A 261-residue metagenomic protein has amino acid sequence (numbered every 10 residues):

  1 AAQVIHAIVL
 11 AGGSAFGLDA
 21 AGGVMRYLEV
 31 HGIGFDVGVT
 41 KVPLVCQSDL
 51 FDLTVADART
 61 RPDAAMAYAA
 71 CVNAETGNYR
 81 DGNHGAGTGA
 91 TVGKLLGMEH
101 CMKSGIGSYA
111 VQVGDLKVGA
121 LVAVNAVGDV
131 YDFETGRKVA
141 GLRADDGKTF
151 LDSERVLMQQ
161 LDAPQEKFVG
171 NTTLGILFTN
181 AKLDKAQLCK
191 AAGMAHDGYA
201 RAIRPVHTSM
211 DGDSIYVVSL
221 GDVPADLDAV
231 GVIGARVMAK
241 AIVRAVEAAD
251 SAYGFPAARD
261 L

Functional and structural regions predicted by a protein language model:
A1-A15, D19, V30-L261: A structural signal for small-residue-enriched, beta-sheet-centric alpha/beta enzyme cores and oligomeric scaffold folds
R26-L28: Active-site-adjacent structural elements in enzyme catalytic domains
